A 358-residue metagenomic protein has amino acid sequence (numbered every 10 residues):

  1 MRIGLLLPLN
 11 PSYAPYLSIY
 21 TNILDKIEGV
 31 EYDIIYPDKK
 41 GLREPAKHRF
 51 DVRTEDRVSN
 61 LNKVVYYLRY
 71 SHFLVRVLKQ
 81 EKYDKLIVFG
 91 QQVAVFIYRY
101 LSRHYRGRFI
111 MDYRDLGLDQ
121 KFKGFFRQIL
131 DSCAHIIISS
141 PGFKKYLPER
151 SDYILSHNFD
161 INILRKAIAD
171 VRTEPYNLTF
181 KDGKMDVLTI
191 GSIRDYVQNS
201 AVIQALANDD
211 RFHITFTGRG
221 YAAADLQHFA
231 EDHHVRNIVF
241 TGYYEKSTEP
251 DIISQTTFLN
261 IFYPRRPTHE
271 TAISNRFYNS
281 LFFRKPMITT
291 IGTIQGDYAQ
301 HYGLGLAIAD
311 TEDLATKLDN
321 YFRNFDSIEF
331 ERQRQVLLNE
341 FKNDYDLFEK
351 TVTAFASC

Functional and structural regions predicted by a protein language model:
M1-K40, E81, A134-H135, Q204-N208: N-terminal subdomain of nucleotide-sugar transferases
G4-L6, R172-V197, V202-L206, I214-T215 (+1 more regions): Conserved donor-binding/catalytic core segment of Leloir-type glycosyltransferases
N22-I23, S71-K79, F96, R103-H104 (+1 more regions): Membrane-proximal helix-turn-helix segments that form the acceptor-binding/catalytic region of lipid-linked
L118, D131-D182: Donor nucleotide-sugar binding/catalytic pocket of nucleotide-sugar-dependent glycosyltransferases
V171-E174, D310-T316, R323-C358: A charged, aromatic-enriched C-terminal amphipathic alpha-helix characteristic of glycosyltransferases across folds
I190-S192, H213-L226, G242: Glycosyltransferase donor-sugar binding loop
V197, S247-I252, L259-F282, T289-D297: Nucleotide-sugar-dependent
A224-D251: Nucleotide-activated donor-binding/catalytic signature segment of Leloir-type glycosyltransferases, i.e., the conserved
